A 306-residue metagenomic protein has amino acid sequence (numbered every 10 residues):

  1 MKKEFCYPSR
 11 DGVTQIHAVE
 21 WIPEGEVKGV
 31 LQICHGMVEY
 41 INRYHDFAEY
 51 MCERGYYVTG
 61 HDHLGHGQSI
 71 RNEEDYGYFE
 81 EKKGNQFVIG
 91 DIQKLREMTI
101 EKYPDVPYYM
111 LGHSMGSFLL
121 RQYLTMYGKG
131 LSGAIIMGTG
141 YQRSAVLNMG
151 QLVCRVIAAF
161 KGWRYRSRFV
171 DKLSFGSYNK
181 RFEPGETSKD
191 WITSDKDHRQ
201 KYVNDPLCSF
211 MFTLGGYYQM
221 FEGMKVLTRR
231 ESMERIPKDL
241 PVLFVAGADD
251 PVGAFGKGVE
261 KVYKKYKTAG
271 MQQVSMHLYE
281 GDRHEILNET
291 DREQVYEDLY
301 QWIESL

Functional and structural regions predicted by a protein language model:
M1-G25: N-terminal cap/lid segment of alpha/beta-hydrolase-fold proteins
L31, H35-E39, S114-M115, A248-D249: Active-site glycine-rich loops that stabilize anionic/oxyanionic intermediates across multiple enzyme folds
R43-E74: Conserved alpha/beta-hydrolase
E80-I100: Alpha/beta-hydrolase active-site loop
Y103-S114: Alpha/beta-hydrolase fold nucleophile elbow
Q122-L207: Alpha/beta-hydrolase-fold enzymes
F244-A246: Short beta-strand/loop motif that positions the catalytic acidic residue of the alpha/beta-hydrolase fold
A269-L306: Catalytic active-site module of serine/aspartate enzymes centered on a nucleophile-bearing elbow/loop
